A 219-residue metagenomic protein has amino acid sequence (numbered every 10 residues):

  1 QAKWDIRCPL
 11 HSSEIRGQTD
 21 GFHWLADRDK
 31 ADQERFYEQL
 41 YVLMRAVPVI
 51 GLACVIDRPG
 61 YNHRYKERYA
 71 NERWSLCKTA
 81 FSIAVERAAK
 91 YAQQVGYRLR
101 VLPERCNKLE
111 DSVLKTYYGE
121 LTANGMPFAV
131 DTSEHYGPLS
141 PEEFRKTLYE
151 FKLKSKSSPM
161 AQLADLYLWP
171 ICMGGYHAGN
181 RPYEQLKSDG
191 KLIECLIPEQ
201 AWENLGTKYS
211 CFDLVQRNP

Functional and structural regions predicted by a protein language model:
Q1-P219: Phosphate-ester processing/binding pockets and catalytic centers
